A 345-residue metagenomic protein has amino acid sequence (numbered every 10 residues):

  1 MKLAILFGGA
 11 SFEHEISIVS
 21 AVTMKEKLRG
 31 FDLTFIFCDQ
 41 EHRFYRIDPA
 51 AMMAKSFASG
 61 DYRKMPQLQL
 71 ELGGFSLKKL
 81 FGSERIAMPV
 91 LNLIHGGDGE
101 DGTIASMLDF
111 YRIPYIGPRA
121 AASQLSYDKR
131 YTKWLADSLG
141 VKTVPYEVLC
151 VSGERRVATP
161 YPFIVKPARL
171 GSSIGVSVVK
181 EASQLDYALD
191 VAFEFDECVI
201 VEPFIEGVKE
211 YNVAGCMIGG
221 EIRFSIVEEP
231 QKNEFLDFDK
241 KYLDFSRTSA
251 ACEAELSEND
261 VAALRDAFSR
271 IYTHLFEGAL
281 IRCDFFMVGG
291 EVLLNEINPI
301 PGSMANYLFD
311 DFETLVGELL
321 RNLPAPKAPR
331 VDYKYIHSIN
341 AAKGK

Functional and structural regions predicted by a protein language model:
M1-I116, A121, C150-R156: ATP-binding N-terminal substructure of ATP-dependent carboxylate-amine bond-forming enzymes
K2-V22, L80-R85, R112, S123-E206 (+1 more regions): Active-site nucleotide/adenylate-binding loops and adjacent lid/helix of ATP-dependent enzymes
A50-A54, D109, W134-L135, F163 (+1 more regions): Short, hinge-like loop/turn segments at secondary-structure boundaries
R119-Q124, Q231-K232: Short, acidic/turn-prone active-site loops that include or flank metal/cofactor- and phosphate-binding residues
K180-A251, E255-L256, M287, E291-L293: Phosphate-binding site of ATP-dependent enzymes
F245-I281: Internal helical hairpin/lid segments
E258-N259, M287, E291-K345: C-terminal active-site "lid" helix and adjoining low-complexity regulatory extension at the edge of ATP-using catalytic
G278-R282, R330-Y333: Flexible, glycine/charged-enriched surface loops at secondary-structure junctions
